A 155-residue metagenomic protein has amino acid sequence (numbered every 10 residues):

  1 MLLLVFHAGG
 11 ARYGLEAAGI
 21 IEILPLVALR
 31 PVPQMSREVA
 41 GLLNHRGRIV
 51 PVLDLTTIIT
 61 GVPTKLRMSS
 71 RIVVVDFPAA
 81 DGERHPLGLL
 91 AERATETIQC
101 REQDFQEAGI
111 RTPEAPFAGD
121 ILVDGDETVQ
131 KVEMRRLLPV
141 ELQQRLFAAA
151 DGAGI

Functional and structural regions predicted by a protein language model:
M1-I155: An acidic, low-aromatic, low-complexity terminal/linker signal
